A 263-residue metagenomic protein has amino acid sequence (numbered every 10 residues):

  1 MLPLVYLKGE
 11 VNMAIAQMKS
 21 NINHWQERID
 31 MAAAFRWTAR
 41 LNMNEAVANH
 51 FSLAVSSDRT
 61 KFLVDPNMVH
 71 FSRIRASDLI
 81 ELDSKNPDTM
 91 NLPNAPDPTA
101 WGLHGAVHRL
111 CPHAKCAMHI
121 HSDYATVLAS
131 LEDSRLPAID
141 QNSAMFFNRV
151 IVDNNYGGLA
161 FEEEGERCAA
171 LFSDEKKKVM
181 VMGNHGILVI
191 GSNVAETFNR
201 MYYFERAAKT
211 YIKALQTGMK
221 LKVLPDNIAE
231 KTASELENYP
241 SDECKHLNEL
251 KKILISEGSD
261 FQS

Functional and structural regions predicted by a protein language model:
M1-N12: Short, Lys/Arg-enriched N-terminal segments with co-localized hydrophobic residues within the first ~10-30 amino acids
V11-S263: Glycine-rich flexible loops
